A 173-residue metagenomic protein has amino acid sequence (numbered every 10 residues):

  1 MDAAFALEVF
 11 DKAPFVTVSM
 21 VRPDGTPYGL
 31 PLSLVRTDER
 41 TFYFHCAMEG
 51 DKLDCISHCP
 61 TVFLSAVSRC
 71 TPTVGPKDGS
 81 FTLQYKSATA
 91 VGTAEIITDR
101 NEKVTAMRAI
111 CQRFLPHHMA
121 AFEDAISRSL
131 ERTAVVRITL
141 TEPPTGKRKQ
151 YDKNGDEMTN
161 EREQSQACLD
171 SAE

Functional and structural regions predicted by a protein language model:
M1-T17: Short, basic/aromatic recognition patches
L7, D51-D54, T93: Anion-coordinating catalytic cores for phosphoryl-, nucleotidyl-, and glycosidic chemistry
F10, C55-I56, I110: A generic structural signal for nonpolar/aromatic side chains embedded in well-ordered alpha-helices
A13-M48, L64: Short beta-strand segments
V21-P23, A47-E49, V67-R69, T93 (+1 more regions): Histidine- and/or cysteine-centered catalytic micro-motif in compact active-site loops
T37, S57-C59: A short, compositionally biased micro-patch
E49-L53, F63, T71-P72: Histidine-centered metal-chelating micro-motifs
R69-E173: Charged, gly/pro-rich active-site loop segments
